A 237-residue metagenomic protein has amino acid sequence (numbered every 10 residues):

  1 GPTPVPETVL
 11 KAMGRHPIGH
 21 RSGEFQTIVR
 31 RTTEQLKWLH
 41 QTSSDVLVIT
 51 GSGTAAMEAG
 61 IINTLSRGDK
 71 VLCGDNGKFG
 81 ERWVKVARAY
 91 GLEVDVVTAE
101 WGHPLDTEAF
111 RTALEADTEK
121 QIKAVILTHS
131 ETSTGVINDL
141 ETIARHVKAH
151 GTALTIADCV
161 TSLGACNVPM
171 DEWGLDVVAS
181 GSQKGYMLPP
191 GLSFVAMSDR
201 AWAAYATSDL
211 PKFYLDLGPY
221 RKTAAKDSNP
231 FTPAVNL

Functional and structural regions predicted by a protein language model:
P2-T50, T54: A glycine-/small-polar-enriched, mobile loop at the entrance of the PLP active site in fold-type I
P4-V5, Q183-L237: Active-site C-terminal subdomain of aminotransferase-like
S43-L72, N76, G80-K85: Conserved beta-loop-alpha segment that forms the PLP phosphate-binding cup at the N-terminus of a helix
L47-T50, C73, V96-V97, I126-L127 (+3 more regions): General beta-strand structural signal in soluble alpha/beta enzymes
R82-E93, R111: Active-site-proximal loop->helix
P104-S162: Active-site phosphate-binding strand-loop segment of PLP-dependent enzymes
D171-Q183: Conserved active-site segment immediately N-terminal to the catalytic lysine that forms the internal aldimine
